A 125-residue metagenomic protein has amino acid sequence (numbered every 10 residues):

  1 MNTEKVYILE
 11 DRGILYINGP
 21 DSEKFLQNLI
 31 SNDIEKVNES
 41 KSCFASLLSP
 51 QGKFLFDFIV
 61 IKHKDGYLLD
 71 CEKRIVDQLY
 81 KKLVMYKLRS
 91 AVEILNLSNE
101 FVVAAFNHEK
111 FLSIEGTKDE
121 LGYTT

Functional and structural regions predicted by a protein language model:
M1-T125: Basic, glycine/lysine-rich polyanion-binding surfaces/domains
